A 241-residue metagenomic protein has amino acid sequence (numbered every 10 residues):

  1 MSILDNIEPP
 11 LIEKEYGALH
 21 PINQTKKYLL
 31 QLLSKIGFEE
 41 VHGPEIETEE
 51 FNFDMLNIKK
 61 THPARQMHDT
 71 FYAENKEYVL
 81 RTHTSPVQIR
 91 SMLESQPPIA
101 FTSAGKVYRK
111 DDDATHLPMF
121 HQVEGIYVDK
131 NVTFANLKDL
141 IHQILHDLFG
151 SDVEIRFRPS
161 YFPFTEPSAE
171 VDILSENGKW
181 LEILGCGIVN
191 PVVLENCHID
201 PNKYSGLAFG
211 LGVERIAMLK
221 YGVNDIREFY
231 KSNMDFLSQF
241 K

Functional and structural regions predicted by a protein language model:
M1-K241: TRNA-recognition modules of translation machinery and tRNA-sensing kinases, especially anticodon-binding
